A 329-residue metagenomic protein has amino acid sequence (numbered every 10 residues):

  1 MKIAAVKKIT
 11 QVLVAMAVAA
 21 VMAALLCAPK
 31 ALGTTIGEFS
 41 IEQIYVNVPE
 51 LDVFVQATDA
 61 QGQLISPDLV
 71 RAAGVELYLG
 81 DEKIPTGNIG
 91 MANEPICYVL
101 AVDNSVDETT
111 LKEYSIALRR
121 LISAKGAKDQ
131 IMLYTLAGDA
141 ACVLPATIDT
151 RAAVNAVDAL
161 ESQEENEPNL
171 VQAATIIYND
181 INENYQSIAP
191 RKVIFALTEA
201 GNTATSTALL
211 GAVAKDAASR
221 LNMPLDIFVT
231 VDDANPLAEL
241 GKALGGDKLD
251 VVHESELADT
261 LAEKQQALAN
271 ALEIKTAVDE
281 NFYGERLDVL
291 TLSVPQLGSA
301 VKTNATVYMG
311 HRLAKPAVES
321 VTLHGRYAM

Functional and structural regions predicted by a protein language model:
I3-A17: Bacterial N-terminal signal peptides that target proteins for export
A20-K30: C-terminal segment of classical bacterial N-terminal signal peptides
L32-I44, Y308-M329: Short, compositionally biased P/S/T/A/G/V-rich stretches that sit at domain boundaries
I36, I44-V99, S105-K112: Acidic, polar low-complexity linker/tail segments
N47-P49, K242, V251-T322: C-terminal "exit" segments of structured domains
N88-Y98, S105-T135, P145-A152, N166-N169: …and closely analogous acidic/polar surface helices at protein-protein or active-site interfaces in A-domain-like
T110, S115-I116, G138-D226, K242 (+2 more regions): Exposed acidic/Ser/Thr-rich ligand/metal-binding surfaces
V231-E239: Short, glycine/polar-rich helix-capping loops at beta-to-alpha or helix-loop-helix junctions that flank or form
